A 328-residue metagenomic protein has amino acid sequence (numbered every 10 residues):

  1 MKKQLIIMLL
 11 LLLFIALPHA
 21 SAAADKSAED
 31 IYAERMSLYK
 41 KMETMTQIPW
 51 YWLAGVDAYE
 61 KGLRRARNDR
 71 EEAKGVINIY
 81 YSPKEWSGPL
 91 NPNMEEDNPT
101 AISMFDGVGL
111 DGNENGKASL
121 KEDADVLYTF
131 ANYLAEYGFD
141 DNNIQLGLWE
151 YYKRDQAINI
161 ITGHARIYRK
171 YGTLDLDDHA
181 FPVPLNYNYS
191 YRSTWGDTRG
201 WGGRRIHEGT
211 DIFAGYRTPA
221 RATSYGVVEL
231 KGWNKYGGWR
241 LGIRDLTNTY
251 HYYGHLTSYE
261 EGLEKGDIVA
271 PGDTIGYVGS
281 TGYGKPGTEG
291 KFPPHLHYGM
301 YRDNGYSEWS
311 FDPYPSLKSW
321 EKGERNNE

Functional and structural regions predicted by a protein language model:
M1-K41: N-terminal export signals and maturation junctions of secreted/periplasmic proteins
D25-Y171: Catalytic glycan-binding domains that act on GlcNAc-containing polysaccharides
G163-W239, E328: Surface-exposed, glycine-biased beta-strand/turn segments
D177, K291-E328: Acidic, glycine-rich catalytic/binding loops that coordinate metals and/or anionic ligands
G202, V278-H295: Active-site loop architecture of trypsin-fold serine endopeptidases
T210-I212, R240-L246, G299: Short, acidic/hydrophobic/Gly-rich beta-strand patch recurrent on exposed beta strands that often constitutes part
P219-V228, G262-S280: Short, well-structured beta-strand-loop connectors
T223-K265, P286-E289, P293: Zn2+-dependent peptidoglycan hydrolase active-site motif and core
